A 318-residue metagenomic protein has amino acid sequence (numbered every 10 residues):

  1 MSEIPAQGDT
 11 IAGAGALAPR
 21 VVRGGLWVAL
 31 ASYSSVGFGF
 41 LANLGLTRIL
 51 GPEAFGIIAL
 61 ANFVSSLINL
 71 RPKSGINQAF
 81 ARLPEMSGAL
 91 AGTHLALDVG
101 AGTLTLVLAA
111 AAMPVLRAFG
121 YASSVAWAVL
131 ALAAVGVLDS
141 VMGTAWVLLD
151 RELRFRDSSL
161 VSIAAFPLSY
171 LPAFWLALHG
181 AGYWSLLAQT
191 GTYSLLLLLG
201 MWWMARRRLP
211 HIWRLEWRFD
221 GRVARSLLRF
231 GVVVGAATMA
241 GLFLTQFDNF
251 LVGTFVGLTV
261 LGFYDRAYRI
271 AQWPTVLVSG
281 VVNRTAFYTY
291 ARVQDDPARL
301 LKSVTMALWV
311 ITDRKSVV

Functional and structural regions predicted by a protein language model:
S2-L17, V21, R156, Y183 (+2 more regions): Interhelical loop/hinge segments that connect adjacent transmembrane helices in multipass membrane
S2-T10, Y33, F40, A96-Y121 (+5 more regions): Alpha-helical transmembrane segments of multi-pass membrane transport and lipid-handling proteins
E3-Q7, L17-S74, G102, L106-P114 (+5 more regions): Signature of the first transmembrane helix
G15, P19, T47-L60, L83-T93 (+2 more regions): Membrane-interface helix-capping segments at transmembrane helix termini in multi-pass transporters
L67-I68, V107-A111, F119-L148, S159-P167 (+3 more regions): Alpha-helical transmembrane segments of multi-pass membrane proteins
N69-G88, D150-R151, A267, A271-T312: Helix-loop junctions and terminal segments of transmembrane helices in multi-pass membrane transport/translocation
Q78-G88, L138-V161, W175-H179, W184 (+1 more regions): Membrane-interface junctions at transmembrane-helix termini in multi-pass inner-membrane proteins
A126-A133, S159-L209, S226-F230, R266-Y268: Hydrophobic alpha-helical transmembrane segments
